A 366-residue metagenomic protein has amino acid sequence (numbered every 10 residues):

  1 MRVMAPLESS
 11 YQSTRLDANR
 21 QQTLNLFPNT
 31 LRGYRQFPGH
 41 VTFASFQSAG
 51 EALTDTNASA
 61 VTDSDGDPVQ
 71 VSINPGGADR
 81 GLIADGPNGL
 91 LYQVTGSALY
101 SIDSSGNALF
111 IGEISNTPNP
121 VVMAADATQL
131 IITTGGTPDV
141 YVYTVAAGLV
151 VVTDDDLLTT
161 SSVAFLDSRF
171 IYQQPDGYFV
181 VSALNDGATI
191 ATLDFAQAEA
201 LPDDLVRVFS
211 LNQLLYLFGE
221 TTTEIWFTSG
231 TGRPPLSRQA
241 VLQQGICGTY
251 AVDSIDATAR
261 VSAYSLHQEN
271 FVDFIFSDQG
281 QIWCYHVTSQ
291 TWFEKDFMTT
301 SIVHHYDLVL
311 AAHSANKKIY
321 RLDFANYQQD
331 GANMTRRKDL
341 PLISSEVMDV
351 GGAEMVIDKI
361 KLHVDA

Functional and structural regions predicted by a protein language model:
M1-L109, S115-T128, A240-A366: Beta-sheet repeat architectures centered on beta-propellers
E51, N57, G66-A78, S105-N119 (+3 more regions): Beta-propeller and closely related beta-pinwheel folds
G96, G135, P175, E220 (+3 more regions): Short loop/turn segments immediately following the C-termini of beta-strands
A98, D139-Y141, T222, K318: A short loop-to-beta-strand structural motif that recurs across blades of beta-propeller domains
V122-V152, Y172: Hydrophobic or amphipathic alpha-helical targeting/insertion segments
